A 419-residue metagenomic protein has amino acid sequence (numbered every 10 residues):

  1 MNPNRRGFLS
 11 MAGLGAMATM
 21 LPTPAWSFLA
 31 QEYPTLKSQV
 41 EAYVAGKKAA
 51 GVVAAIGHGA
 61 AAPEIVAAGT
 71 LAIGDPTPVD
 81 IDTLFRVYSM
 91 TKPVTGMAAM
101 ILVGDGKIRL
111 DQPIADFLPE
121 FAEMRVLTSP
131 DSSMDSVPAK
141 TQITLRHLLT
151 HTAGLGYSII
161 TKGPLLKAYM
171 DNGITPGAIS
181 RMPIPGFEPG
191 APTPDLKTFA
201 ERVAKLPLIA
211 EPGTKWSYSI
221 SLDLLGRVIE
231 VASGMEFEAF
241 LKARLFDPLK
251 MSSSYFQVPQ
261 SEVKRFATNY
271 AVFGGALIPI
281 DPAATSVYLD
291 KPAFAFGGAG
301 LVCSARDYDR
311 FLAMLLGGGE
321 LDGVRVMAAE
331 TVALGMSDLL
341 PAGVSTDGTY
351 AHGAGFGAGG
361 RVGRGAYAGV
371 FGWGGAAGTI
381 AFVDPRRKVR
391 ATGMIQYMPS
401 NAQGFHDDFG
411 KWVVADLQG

Functional and structural regions predicted by a protein language model:
M1-A16: N-terminal secretory signal peptides and thylakoid transit peptides that target proteins across membranes
M20-P22: N-terminal signal peptide c-region/cleavage motif recognized by signal peptidases
F28-V87, K107-R109, E123-S132, A368 (+2 more regions): Short, conserved catalytic-motif segment at the N-terminal edge
E32, L36, V87, T91 (+5 more regions): Hydrophobic (often cysteine-bearing) scaffold residues that line and stabilize catalytic clefts of nucleotide/cofactor
V40-E41, A60, R86-I114, L222-E230 (+2 more regions): Active-site SXXK
I65, R125-A368: Short, surface-exposed loop or secondary-structure junction motifs that flank catalytic or metal-binding residues
V66, A381-F382, K388-Y397: Short, well-ordered beta-strand elements
A115-M124: Acidic helix-start/capping segments at beta-turn-to-alpha-helix junctions
